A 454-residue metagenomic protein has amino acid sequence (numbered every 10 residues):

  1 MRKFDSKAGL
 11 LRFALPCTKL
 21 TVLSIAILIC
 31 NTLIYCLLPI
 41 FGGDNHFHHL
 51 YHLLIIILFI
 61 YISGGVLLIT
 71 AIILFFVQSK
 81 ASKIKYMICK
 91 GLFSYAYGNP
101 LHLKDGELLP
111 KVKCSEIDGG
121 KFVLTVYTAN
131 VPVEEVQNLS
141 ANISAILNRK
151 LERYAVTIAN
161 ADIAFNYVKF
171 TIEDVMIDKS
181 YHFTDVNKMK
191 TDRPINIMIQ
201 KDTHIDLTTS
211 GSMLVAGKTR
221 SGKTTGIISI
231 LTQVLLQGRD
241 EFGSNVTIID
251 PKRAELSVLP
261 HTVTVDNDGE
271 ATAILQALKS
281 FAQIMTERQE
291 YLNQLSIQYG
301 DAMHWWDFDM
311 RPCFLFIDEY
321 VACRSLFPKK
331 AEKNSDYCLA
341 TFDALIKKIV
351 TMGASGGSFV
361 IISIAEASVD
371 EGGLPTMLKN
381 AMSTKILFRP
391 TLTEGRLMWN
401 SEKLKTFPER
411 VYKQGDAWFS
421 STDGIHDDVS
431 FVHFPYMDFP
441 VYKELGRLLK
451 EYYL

Functional and structural regions predicted by a protein language model:
M1-T247, G269, E287-E290, C313-F316 (+8 more regions): Accessory regions of macromolecular translocation/handling assemblies
F242-N245, D309-F314, G353-I362: Loop/turn-to-beta-strand initiation segments
N245-T247, L259-F314: Mechanochemical coupling/switch segment within NTP-driven translocation systems
I248, R253-V258, V369-M377: Short, glycine/polar-rich helix-capping loops at beta-to-alpha or helix-loop-helix junctions that flank or form
A254-E255, A322-K329, M352, E366-V369: Residues immediately C-terminal
A273, A277-M285, S335-I362, F388-T391: Substrate-engagement module of ASCE P-loop NTPases
G357-L374, K385: Canonical AAA+ ATPase core
L374-P390: A short helix-turn-beta junction within AAA+ P-loop NTPase domains corresponding to the substrate/partner-engaging
